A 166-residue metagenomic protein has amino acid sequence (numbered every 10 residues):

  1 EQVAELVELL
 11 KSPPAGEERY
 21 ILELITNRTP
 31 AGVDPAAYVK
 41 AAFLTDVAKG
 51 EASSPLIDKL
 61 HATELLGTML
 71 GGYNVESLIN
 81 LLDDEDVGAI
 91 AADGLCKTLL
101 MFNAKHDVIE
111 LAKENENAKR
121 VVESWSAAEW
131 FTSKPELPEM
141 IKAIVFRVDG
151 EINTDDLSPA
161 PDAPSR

Functional and structural regions predicted by a protein language model:
E1, E8-S12, G16-A36, L56-G71 (+3 more regions): Structural detector for internal amphipathic alpha-helices that build alpha-solenoid repeat scaffolds
V3, V75, G88-A89, T154: Internal amphipathic alpha-helical segments of the cytochrome P450 catalytic fold
E5-V7, K40-A48, V75-I79, K105-A112: Buried hydrophobic core positions in alpha-solenoid tandem helical repeats
S12, A42-D46, E85: Surface-facing alpha-helical segments and adjacent helix-coil boundary elements at the starts of domains
A36-K40, P159: Generic structural signal for alpha-helix starts
A48-S54: Acidic, Ser/Thr- and Gly/Pro-rich intrinsically disordered linkers and low-complexity segments that flank or connect
E51, N80, F146: Generic anion/oxyanion-binding catalytic loop in active/binding sites
G67-T68, N74, D93-R166: Fe-S-dependent hydro-lyases/dehydratases of central metabolism
